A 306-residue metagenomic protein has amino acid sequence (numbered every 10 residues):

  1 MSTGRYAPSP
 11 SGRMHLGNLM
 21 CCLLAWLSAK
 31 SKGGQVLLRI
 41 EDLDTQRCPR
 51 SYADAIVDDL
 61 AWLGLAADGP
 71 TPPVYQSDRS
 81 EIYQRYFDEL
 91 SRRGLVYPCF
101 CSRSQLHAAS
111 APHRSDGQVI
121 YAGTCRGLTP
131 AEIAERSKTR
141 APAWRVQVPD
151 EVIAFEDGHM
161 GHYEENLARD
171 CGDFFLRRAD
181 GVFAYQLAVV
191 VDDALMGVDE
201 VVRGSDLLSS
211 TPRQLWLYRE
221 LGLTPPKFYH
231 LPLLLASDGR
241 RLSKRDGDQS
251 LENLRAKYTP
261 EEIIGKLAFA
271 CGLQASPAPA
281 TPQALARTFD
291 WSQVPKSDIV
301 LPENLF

Functional and structural regions predicted by a protein language model:
M1-R114, S205-D206, S210-L223: N-terminal Rossmann-like or analogous alpha/beta NTP/dinucleotide-binding catalytic cores that position adenine
M1-R13, S31, V36, A134-E135 (+3 more regions): Non-catalytic terminal extensions that flank enzyme cores
H15, S77-Y83, S137-R140, Q186-V191 (+4 more regions): Noncatalytic linker/hinge segments flanking ATPase motor cores
K32-G33, G64-D68, S102, R126-G127 (+5 more regions): Short, surface-exposed, polar/charged, turn-prone segments marking secondary-structure boundaries
Y52-A53, V57-Y163, L167, A278-F306: Active-site neighborhoods of enzyme catalytic cores
S104-S243, S250-L254, E303-F306: Active-site cores that bind ATP or allylic diphosphates and position pyrophosphate for catalysis
